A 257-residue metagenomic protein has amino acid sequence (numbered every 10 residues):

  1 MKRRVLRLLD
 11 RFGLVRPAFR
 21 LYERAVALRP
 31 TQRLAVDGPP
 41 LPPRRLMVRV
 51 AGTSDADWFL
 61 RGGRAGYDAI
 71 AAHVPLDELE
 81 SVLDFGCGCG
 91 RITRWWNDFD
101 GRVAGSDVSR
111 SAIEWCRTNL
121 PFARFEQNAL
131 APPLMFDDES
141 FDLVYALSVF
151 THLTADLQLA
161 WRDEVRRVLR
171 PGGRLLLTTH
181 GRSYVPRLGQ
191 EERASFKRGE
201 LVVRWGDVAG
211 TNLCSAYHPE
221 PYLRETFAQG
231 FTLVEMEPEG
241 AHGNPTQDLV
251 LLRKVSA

Functional and structural regions predicted by a protein language model:
R3-L79, C89-P133, A155-A160, L176-A257: Class I (Rossmann-like) S-adenosyl-L-methionine-dependent methyltransferase catalytic domain, capturing the SAM-binding
E80-S81, R170: Residues that mark the start of a beta-strand
S81, R102, S140-D142: Structural signature of beta-strand start/N-cap positions in the alpha/beta core of ABC transporter nucleotide-binding
F85: Conserved beta-strand/loop positions that form the S-adenosyl-L-methionine
L134-V144: A short acidic, Gly/Pro-enriched loop at the edge of an enzyme's catalytic core that lines a small-molecule cofactor
L143-D156: A short SAM/SAH-binding and catalytic strip from SAM-dependent methyltransferases
L159-P171: A short glycine-rich, Lys/Arg-flanked "PGG" loop and its adjoining helix->strand segment in the class I
